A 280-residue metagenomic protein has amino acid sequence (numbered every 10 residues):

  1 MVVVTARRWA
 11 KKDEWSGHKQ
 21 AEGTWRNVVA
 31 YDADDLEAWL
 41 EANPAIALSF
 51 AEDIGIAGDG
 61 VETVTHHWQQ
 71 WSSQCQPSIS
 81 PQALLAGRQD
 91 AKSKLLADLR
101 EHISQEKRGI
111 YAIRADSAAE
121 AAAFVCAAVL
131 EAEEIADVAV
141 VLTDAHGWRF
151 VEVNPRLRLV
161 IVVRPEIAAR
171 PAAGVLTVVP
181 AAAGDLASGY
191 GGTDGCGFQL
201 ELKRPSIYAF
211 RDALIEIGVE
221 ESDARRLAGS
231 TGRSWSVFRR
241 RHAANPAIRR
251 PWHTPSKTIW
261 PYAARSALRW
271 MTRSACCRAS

Functional and structural regions predicted by a protein language model:
V2-R114, A118, V178-P261, R265: Mixed-charge (Asp/Glu-Lys/Arg
K107-A121, A127-G184: Conserved P-loop NTPase "ATPase switch" module shared by AAA+ and STAND
Y111, A275-A279: Extended helical regulatory/linker subdomains that flank P-loop NTPase cores
